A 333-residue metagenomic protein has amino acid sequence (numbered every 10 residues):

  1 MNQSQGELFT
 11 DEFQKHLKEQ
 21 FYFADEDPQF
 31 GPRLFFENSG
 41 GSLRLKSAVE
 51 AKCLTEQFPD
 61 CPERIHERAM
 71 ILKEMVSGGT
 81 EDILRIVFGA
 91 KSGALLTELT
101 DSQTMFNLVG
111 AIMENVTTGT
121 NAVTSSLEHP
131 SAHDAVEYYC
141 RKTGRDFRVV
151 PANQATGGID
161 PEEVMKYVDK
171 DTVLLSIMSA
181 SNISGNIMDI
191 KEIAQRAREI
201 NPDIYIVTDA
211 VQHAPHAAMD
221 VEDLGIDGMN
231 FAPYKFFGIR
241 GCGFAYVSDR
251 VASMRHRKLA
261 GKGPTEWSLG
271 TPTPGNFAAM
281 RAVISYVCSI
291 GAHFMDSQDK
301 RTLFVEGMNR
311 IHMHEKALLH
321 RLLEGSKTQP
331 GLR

Functional and structural regions predicted by a protein language model:
M1-R333: Pyridoxal 5′-phosphate
